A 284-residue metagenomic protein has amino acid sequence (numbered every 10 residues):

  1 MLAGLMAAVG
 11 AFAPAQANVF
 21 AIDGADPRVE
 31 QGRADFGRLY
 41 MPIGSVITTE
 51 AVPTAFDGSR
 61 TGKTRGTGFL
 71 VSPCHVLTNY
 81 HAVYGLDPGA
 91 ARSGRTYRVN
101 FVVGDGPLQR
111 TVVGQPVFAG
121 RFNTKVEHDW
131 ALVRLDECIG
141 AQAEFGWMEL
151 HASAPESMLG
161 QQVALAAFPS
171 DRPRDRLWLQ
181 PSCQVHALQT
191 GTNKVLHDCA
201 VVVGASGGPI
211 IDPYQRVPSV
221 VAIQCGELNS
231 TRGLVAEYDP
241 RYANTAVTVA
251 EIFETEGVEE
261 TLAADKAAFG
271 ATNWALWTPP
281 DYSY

Functional and structural regions predicted by a protein language model:
L2-G10: Bacterial N-terminal signal peptides
F12-L70, T255, E260, A264-Y284: Protease-domain processing segments flanking chymotrypsin-fold serine proteases, especially trypsin-like
V19-M41, T49-T54, G58-R65, Y84 (+1 more regions): Conserved catalytic-core segment of clan PA serine endopeptidases
F69-L70, A200-C225: Catalytic nucleophile loop of clan PA
V71-S72, G191: Residue-level recognition of beta-strand termini and adjacent short loop/turns
T78: Cytochrome P450 catalytic-core helices
W130, L135-A200, N229, L234-F253: Chymotrypsin/trypsin-fold serine protease catalytic domain
A141, V221-Y284: C-terminal cap/linker of serine protease catalytic domains
